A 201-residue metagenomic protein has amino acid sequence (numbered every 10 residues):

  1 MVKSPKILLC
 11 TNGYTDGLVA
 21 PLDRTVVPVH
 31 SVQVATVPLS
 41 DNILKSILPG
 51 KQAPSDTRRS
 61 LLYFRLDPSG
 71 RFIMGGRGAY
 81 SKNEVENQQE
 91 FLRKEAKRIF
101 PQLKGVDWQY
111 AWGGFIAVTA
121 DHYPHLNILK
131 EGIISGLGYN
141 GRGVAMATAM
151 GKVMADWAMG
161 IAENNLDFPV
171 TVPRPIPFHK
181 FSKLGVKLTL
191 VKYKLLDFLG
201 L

Functional and structural regions predicted by a protein language model:
M1-D41, K45-E131: Active-site substrate-recognition segment that forms the wall of the catalytic cavity or substrate channel
M74, G78, K82-L199: C-terminal catalytic lobe of FAD-dependent flavoproteins
